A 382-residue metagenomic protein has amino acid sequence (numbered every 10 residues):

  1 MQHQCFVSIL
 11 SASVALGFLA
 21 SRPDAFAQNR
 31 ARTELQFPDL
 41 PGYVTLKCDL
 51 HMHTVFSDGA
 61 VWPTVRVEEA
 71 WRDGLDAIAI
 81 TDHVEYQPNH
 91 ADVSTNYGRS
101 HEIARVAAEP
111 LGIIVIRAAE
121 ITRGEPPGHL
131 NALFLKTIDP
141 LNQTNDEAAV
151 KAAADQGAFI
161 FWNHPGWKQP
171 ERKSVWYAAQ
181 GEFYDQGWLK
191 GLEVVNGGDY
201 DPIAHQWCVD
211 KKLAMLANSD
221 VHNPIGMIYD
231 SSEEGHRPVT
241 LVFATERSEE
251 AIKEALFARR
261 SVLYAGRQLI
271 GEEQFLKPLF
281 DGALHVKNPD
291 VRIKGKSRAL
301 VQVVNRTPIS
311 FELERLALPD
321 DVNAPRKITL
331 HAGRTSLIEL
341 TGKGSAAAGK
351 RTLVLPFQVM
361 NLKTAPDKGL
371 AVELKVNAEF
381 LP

Functional and structural regions predicted by a protein language model:
M1, D155, D210-K211: Short, well-ordered loop/turn elements at secondary-structure boundaries
M1-A12, A20-S21: Bacterial N-terminal signal peptides that target proteins for export
C5-V7, E85, R123, V376: Intrinsically disordered, low-complexity segments enriched in glycine/proline and serine/threonine
R22-F26: Sec/Tat signal peptide C-region and signal peptidase I cleavage site
A27-D49, P127-L135, P170-P382: Charged catalytic cores and adjacent phosphate/nucleic-acid-binding surfaces used for phosphate/nucleic-acid chemistry
N29-F159, N163-P165, E171-K173, A178-A179 (+4 more regions): A metal-dependent hydrolase metal-coordination microenvironment
